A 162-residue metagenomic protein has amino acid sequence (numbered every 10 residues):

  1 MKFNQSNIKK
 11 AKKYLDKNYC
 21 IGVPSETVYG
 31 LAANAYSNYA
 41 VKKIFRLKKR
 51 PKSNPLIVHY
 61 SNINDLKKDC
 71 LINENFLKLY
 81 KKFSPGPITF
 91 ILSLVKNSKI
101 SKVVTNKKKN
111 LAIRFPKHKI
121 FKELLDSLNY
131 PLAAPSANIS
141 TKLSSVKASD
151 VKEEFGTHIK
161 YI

Functional and structural regions predicted by a protein language model:
M1-I162: Active-site-adjacent structural elements in enzyme catalytic cores
